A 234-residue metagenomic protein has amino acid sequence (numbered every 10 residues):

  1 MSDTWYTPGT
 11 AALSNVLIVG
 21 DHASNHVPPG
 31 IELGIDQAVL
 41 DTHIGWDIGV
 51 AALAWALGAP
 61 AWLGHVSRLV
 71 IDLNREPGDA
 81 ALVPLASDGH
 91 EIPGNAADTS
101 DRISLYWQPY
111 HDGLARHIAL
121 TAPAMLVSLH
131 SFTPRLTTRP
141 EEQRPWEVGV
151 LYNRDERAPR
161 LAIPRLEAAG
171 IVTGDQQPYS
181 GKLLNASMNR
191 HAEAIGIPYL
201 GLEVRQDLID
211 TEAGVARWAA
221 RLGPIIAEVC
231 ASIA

Functional and structural regions predicted by a protein language model:
M1-A234: N-terminal catalytic or cofactor-binding beta/alpha core of small enzyme domains
